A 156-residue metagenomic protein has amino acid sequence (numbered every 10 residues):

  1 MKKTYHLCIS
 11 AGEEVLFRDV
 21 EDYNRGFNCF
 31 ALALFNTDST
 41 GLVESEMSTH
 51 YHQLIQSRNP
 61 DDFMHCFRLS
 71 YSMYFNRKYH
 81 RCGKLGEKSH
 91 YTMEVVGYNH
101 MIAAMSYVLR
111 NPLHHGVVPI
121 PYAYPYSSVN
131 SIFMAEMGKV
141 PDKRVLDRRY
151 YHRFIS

Functional and structural regions predicted by a protein language model:
M1-T49, Q56-S156: Short Pro-Cys-Gly-centered "Cys-loop" motif that presents a nucleophilic cysteine in a tight turn
